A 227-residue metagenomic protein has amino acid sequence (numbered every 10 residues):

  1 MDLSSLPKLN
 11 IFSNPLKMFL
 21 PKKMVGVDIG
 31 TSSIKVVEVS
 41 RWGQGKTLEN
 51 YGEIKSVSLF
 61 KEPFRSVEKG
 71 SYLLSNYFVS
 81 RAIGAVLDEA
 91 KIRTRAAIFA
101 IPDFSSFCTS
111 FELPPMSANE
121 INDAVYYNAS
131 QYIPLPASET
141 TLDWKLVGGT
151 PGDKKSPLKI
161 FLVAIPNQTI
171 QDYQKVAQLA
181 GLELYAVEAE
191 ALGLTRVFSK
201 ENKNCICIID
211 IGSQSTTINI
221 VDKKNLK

Functional and structural regions predicted by a protein language model:
M1-K227: Hydrophobic/aromatic-enriched cytosolic interaction surfaces used to assemble or bind macromolecules
